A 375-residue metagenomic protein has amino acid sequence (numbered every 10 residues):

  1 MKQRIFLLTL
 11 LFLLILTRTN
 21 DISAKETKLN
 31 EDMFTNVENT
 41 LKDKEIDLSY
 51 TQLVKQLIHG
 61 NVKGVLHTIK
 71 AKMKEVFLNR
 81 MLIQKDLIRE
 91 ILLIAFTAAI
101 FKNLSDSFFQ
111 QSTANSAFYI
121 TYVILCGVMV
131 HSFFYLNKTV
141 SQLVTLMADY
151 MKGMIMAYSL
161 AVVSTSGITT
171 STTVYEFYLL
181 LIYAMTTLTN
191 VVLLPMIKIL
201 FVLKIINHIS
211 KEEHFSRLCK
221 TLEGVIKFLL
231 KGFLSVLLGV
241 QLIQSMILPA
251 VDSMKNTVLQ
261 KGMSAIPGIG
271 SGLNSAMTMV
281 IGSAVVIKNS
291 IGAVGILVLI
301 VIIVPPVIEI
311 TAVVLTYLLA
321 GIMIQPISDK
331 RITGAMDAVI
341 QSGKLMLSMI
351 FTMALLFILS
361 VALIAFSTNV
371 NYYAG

Functional and structural regions predicted by a protein language model:
M1-F118, H131-M147, M151, G167-L179 (+7 more regions): Gly/Ser-rich, low-complexity
I88, L92-F96, I124, V128 (+9 more regions): Residue-level signal for the membrane-embedded core of alpha-helical transmembrane segments, especially mid-helix
D106-Q111, T145, S210-I226, I324-T333: Membrane interface segments of multi-pass transport proteins and intramembrane proteases
S116-G127, M147-M156, A184-N190, T221-S235 (+3 more regions): Small-residue-enriched core segments of transmembrane alpha-helices in multipass membrane transport and channel
V123-S132, M151-I168, L188-M196, I205: Mid-bilayer segments of alpha-helical transmembrane spans in multi-pass integral membrane proteins that mediate
Y175-G239: Loop-centered beta-sheet repeat module
S290-K330: Helical hairpin unit composed of two closely spaced alpha helices linked by a short loop
D329-L347: Interfacial loop-to-transmembrane junctions
